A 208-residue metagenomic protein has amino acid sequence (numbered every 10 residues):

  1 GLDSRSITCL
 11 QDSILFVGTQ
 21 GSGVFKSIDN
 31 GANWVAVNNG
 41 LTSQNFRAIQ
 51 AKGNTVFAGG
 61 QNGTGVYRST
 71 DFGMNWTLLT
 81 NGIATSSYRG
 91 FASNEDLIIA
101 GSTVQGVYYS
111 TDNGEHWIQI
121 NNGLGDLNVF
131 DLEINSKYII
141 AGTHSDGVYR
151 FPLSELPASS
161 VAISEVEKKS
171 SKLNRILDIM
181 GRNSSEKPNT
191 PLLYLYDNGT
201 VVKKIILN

Functional and structural regions predicted by a protein language model:
G1-L10, G40-A51, T80-A92, N121-N135: Short coil-to-beta transitions that initiate beta-strands within beta-rich domains
S13-V17, T55-A58, L97-A100, Y138-A141: Entry beta-strands of beta-propeller and related beta-repeat scaffolds
G21-V24, N62-G65, V104-V107, S145-V148: Loop/turn residues immediately N-terminal
S27-I28, S69-T70, S110-T111, R150-F151: Conserved Ser/Thr-centered positions that define the repeating blades of beta-propeller domains
W34-V37, N75-L79, H116-I120: A structural motif specific to WD40 beta-propellers
G125-A158: Blade-level signature of beta-propeller repeat domains, shared across WD40, Kelch, NHL, RCC1 and BNR/Asp-box propellers
F151-S184: Residue-level detector of functionally pivotal "anchor" positions at catalytic/ligand-binding pockets or at interdomain
P191-N208: C-terminal tail/sorting-segment detector
